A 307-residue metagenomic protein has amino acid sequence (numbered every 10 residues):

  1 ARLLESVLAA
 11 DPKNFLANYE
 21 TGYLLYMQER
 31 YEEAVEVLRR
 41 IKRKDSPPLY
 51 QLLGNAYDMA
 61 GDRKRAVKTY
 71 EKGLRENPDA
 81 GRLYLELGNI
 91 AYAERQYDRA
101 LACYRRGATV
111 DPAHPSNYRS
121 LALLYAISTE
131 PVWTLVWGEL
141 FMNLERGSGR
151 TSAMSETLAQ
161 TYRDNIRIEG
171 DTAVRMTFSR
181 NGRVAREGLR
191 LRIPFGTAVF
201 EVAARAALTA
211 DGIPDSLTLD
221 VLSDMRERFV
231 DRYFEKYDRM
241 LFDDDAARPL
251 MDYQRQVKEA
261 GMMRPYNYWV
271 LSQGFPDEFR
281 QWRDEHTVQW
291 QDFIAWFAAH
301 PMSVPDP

Functional and structural regions predicted by a protein language model:
S6-V7, R40-I41, K72-G73, R106-G107 (+1 more regions): Canonical positions in the second alpha-helix
P12, K44-S46, P78, P112 (+1 more regions): Short coil turns that delineate tetratricopeptide repeat
A17, L49, L83, N117 (+1 more regions): TPR alpha-solenoid repeat register
E20, Q51-L52, E86, S120 (+1 more regions): Canonical tetratricopeptide repeat
D62-K64, P131-L135, G147, A159-A185: Alpha-helical linker/edge segments of TPR/alpha-solenoid repeat scaffolds and analogous pre-/post-domain helices
